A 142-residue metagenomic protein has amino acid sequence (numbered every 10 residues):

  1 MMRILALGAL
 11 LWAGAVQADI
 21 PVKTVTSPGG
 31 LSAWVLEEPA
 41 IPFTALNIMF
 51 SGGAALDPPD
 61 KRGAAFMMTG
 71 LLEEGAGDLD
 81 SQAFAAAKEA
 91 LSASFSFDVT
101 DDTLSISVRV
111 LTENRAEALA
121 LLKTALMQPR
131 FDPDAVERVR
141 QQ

Functional and structural regions predicted by a protein language model:
M1-G8: Sec-dependent signal peptide recognition, specifically the positively charged N-region followed immediately by
A13-A15: N-terminal signal peptide c-region/cleavage motif recognized by signal peptidases
A18-P42: N- or domain-start disorder-to-order transition segments that initiate the globular core
V22, N47-T112, P133-A135: M16/MPP (pitrilysin/insulinase) zinc-metallopeptidase core fold and M16-derived inactive scaffolds
E117-L121: Charge-rich, low-aromatic oligomerization/scaffolding segments with amphipathic character
T124-F131: A common structural junction motif
